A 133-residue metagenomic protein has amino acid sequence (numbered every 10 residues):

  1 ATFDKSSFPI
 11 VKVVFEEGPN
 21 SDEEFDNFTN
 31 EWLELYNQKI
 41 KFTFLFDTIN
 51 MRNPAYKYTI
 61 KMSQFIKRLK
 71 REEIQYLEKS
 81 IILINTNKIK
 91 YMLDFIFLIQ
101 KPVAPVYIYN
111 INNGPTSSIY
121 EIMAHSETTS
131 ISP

Functional and structural regions predicted by a protein language model:
A1-P133: Amphipathic, Lys/Arg-enriched alpha-helical "gate/interface" segment within cytosolic domains that mediates
